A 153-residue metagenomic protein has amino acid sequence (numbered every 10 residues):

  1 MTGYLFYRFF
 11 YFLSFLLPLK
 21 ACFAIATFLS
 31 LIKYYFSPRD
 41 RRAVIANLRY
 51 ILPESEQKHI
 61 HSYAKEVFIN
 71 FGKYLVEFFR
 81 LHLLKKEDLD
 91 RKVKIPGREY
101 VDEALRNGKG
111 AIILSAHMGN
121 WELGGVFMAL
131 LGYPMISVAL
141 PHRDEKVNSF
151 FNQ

Functional and structural regions predicted by a protein language model:
M1-S115, F151: Membrane-anchoring hydrophobic helices of lipid-metabolizing enzymes
N107-Q153: Catalytic core of membrane glycerolipid acyltransferases/transacylases, capturing the structured, soluble-facing
